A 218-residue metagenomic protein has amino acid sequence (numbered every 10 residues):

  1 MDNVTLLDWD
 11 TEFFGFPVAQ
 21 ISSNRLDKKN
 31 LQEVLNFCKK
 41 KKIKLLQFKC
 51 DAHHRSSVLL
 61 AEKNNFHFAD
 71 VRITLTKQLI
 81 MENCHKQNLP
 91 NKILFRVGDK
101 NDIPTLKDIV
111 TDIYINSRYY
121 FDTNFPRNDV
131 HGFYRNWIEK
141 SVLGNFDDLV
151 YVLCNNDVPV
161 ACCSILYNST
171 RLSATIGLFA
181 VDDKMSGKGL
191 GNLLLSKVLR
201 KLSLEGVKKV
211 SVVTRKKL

Functional and structural regions predicted by a protein language model:
L7-T11, S117-V181: A conserved beta-strand-loop-helix scaffold within acyl/acetyltransferase catalytic domains
T11-L26, I73, L172-D183: Conserved acetyl-CoA binding element of GNAT-fold acetyltransferases
P17-S22, N88-D129: Short amphipathic alpha-helix that is part of the acyltransferase structural core
R25-N101: Acyl-donor-binding surface of acyltransferase catalytic domains
D27-N36, L178-V181, G187-L204: Conserved acetyl-CoA-binding loop-helix of GNAT-fold acetyltransferases
K41-D51, L202-T214: Conserved GNAT acetyl-CoA-binding A-motif
D51, D182, S186, R215: Residue-level recognition of the GNAT/N-acetyltransferase active site
G98, F179-V181, T214: Hydrophobic adenine-recognition pocket in adenosine-nucleotide-binding enzymes
